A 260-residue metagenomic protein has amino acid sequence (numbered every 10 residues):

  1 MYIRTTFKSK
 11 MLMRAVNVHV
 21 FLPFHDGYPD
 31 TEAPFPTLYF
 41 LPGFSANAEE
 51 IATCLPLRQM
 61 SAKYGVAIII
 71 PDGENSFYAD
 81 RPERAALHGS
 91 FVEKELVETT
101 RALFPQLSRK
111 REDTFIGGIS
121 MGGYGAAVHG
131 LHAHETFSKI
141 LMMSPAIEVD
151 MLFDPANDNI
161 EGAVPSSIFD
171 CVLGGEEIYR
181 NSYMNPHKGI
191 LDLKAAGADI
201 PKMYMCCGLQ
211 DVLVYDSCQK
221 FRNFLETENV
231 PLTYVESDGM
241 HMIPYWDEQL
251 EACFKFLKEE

Functional and structural regions predicted by a protein language model:
M1-E260: Non-catalytic cap/lid and distal C-terminal segments of serine-dependent acyl enzymes
